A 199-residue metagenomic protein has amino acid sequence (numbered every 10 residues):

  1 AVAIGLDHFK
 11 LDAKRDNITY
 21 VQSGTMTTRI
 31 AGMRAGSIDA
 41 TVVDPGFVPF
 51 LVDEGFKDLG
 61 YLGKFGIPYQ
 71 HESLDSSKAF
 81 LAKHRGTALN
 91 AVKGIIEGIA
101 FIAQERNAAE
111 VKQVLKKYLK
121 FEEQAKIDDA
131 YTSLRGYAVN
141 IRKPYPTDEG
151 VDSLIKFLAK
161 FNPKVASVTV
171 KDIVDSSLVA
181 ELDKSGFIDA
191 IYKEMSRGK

Functional and structural regions predicted by a protein language model:
A1-I18, Q22, V52-E54: Ligand-binding cleft/hinge of the Venus flytrap
A3, K10, I30, V48 (+2 more regions): Short glycine-/small-residue-rich flexible loop motifs, especially phosphate/cofactor-binding loops
L6, L51, L115-K116, L158 (+1 more regions): Hydrophobic alpha-helix position signal
D7-I18, M33-R34, D39-V43, Y69 (+4 more regions): Mature, folded catalytic cores of secreted/periplasmic enzymes
K14, G55, Q70, S77 (+3 more regions): Glycine-rich, flexible loop/turn motifs
T25-F121: Pocket-lining segment of extracytoplasmic ligand-binding domains
A82-V168: Secondary-structure end/capping motifs
I155-K199: Conserved C-terminal helix/tail region of periplasmic/extracytoplasmic solute-binding proteins
